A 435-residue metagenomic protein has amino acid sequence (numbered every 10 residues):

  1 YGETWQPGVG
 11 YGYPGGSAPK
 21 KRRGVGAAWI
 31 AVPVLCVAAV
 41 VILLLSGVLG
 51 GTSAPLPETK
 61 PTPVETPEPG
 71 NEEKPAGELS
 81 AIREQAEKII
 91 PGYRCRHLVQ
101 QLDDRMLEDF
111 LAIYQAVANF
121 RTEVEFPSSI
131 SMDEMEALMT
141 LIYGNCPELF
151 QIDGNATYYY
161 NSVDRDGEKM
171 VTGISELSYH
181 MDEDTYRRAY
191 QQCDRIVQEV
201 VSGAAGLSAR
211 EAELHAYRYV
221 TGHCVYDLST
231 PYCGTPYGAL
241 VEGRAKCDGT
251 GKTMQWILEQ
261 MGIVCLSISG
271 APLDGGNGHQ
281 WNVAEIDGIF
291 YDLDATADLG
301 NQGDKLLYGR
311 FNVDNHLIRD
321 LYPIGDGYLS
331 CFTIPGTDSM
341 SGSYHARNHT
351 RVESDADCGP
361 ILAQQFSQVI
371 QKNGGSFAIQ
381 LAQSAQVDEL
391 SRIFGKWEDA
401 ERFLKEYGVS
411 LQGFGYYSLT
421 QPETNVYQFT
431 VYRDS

Functional and structural regions predicted by a protein language model:
G2-L207, R319-S435: N-terminal accessory/pre-domain segments preceding catalytic cores
Y143, Y217-T221, Q255: Generic solvent-exposed, charged/amphipathic alpha-helical segments that serve as macromolecular interface scaffolds
M181-A239: Secondary-structure boundary elements
D227-G234, R244, C265-G275: Catalytic cysteine-centered active-site loop
E242-K246, T250: Secondary-structure capping and boundary motifs in well-ordered enzyme cores
G249-I318: Hydrophobic/aromatic-rich core segments of domains that either
